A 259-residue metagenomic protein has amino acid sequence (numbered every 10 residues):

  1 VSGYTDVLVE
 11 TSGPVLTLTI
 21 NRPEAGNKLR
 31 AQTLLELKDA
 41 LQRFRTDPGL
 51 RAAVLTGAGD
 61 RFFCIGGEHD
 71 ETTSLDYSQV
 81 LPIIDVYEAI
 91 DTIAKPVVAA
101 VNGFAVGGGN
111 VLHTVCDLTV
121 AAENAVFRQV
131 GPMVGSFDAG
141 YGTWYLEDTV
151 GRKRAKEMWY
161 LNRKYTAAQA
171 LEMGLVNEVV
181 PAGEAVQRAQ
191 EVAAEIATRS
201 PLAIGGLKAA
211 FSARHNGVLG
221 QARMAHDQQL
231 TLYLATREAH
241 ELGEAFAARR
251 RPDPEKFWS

Functional and structural regions predicted by a protein language model:
V1-G13, D47-P48, D60, N162-A168 (+3 more regions): C-terminal alpha-helix plus adjacent terminal tail
V1-T56: Conserved CoA-thioester-binding segment of acyl-CoA-metabolizing enzymes
L18, R22, E36-L37, L55 (+6 more regions): Terminal peptide-recognition signature
E24, D60-R61, W144, K156: Glycine-centered loop/turn positions within well-structured domains that cap or flank conserved ligand/cofactor-binding
T33-L37, P82, L112, A185 (+1 more regions): Hydrophobic alpha-helical membrane-association signature
L35, G49, G57-A89, A105 (+2 more regions): Glycine- (often His-adjacent) and acidic-residue-rich active-site loop that binds/positions the CoA thioester
H69, I83, T143, R152-A155 (+3 more regions): A general structural signal for well-ordered alpha-helical segments in protein cores
A89-P201: Crotonase-fold acyl-CoA enzyme core
